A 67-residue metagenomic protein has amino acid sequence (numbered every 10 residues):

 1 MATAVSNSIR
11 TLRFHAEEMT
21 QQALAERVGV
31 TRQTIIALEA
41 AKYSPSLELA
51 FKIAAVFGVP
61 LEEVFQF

Functional and structural regions predicted by a protein language model:
M1-A4: A detector for short, charged/polar N-terminal pre-domain segments
S8-R27: Short basic helix-loop element that most often maps to the first helix and adjoining turn of HTH DNA-binding modules
I9, L24-A25, I35-L38, V64: Conserved hydrophobic/aromatic packing and binding residues within compact polymer-binding modules
I9, R13, E39, F57: DNA major-groove recognition helix of helix-turn-helix
V30-S44: Recognition helix of helix-turn-helix/homeodomain-like DNA-binding domains that insert into the DNA major groove
E48-E63: DNA major-groove recognition helix of helix-turn-helix/homeodomain DNA-binding modules
